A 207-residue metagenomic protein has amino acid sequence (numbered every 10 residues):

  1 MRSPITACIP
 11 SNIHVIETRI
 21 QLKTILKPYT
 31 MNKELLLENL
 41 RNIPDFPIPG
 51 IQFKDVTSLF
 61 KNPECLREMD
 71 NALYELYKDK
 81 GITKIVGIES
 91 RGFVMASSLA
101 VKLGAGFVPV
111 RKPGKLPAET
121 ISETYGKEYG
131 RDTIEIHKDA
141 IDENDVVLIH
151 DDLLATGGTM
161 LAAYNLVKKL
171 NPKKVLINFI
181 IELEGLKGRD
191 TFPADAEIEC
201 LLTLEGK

Functional and structural regions predicted by a protein language model:
Y29-I82: Active-site-facing substrate-recognition patch
N32, E38, F46, L161-K207: PRPP-dependent phosphoribosyltransferase catalytic core
I82-E89: Short glycine-rich phosphate-binding loop at a beta-alpha junction
G106-V147: Short, glycine/charge-rich flexible loops or terminal/linker lids adjacent to PRPP-binding catalytic cores
D152, G157: Conserved G/P- and acidic residue-centered "switch" motifs that form tight phosphate/ATP-binding loops in soluble
